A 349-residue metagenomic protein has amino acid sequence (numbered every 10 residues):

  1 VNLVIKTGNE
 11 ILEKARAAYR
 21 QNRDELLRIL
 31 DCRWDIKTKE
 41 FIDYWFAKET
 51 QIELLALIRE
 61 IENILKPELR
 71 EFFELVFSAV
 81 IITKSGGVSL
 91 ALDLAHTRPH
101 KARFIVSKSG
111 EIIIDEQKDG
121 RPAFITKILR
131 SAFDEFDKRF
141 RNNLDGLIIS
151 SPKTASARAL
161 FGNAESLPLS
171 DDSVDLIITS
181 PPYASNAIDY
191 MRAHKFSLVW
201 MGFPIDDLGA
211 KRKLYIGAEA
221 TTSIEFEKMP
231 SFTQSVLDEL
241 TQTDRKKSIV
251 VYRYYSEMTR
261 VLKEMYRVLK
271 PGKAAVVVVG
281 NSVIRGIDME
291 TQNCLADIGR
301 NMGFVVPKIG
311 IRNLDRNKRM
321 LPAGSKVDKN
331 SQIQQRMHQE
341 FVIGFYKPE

Functional and structural regions predicted by a protein language model:
V1-Q234, D238, D288-Q292, A296-D297 (+3 more regions): Nucleic-acid modification enzymes, centered on SAM-dependent nucleic-acid methyltransferases
E49, E53, V250-R253, E257: Soluble or luminal CAZymes and related metallo-dependent hydrolases
T241-Y252: Surface-exposed cleft-lining segments at the edges of enzyme active sites
Y255-P271: A short glycine-rich, Lys/Arg-flanked "PGG" loop and its adjoining helix->strand segment in the class I
S282-R285: Short histidine/acidic/glycine/proline-rich micro-motifs that form metal- and phosphate-coordinating active-site loops
G344-Y346: Short, well-ordered beta-strand micro-motif
